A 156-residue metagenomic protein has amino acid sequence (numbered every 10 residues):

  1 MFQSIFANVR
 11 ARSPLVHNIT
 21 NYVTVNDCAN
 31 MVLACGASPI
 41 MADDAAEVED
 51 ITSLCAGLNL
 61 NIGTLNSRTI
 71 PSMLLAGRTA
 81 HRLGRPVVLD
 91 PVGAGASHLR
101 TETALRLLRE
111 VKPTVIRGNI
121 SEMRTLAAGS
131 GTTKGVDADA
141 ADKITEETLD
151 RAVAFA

Functional and structural regions predicted by a protein language model:
M1, P14, N30-L33, L89-D90 (+2 more regions): Generic, low-specificity signal for short hydrophobic/alpha-helical stretches with a mild N-terminal bias, encompassing
M1-L74, T79-R82, P86, D150-A156: Small-residue (G/A/S/T)-rich helix-start motifs and N-terminal tracts that mark the onset
T20, R68, G95-A96, K143-I144: Residues that cap or flank secondary-structure elements
N61, T69-G118: Glycine/small-residue-rich loop that forms an oxyanion/phosphate-binding "nest" at active or ligand-binding sites
L65-N66, G95, M123-R124: Glycine-rich nucleotide phosphate-binding loop and flanking beta-alpha elements of Rossmann-like dinucleotide-binding
H98-A156: Conserved phosphate/ATP/ADP-binding segment of small-molecule kinases
